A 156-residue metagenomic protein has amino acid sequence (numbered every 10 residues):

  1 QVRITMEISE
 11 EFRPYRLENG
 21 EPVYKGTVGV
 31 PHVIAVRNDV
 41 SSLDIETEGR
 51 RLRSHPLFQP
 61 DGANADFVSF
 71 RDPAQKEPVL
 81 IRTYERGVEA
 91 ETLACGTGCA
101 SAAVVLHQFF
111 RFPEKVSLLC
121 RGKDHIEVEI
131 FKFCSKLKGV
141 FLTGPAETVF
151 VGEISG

Functional and structural regions predicted by a protein language model:
Q1-A94, S101-G156: Active-site proximal loop and beta-alpha junction motif in alpha/beta enzyme cores
